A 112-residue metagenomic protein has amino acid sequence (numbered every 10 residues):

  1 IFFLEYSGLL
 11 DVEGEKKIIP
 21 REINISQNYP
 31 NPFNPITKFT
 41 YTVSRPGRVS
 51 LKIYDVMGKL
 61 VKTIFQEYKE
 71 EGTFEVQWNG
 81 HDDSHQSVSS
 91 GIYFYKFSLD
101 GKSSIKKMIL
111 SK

Functional and structural regions predicted by a protein language model:
I1-L10: Blade-level signature of beta-propeller repeat domains, shared across WD40, Kelch, NHL, RCC1 and BNR/Asp-box propellers
F2, K62, K102-K106: Short beta-strand segments
D11-Y29, F33-Y54, T63-Q66, E75-H81 (+1 more regions): Glycine-centered coil/turn sites that cap beta-strands in beta-rich domains
P46-R48, E71-T73, S90-I92: Extracellular Ig-like/FN3 beta-sandwich strand-entry sites
Q86-K112: C-terminal tail/sorting-segment detector
